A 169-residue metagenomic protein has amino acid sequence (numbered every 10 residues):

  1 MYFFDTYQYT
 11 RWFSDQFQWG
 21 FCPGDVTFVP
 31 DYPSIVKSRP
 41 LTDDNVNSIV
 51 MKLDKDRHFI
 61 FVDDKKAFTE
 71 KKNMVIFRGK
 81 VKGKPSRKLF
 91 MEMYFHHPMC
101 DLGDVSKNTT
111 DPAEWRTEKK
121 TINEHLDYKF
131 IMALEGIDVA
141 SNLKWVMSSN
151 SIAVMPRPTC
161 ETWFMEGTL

Functional and structural regions predicted by a protein language model:
M1-E114, K119-K120: Secretory-pathway glycan-assembly enzymes, especially type II membrane glycosyltransferases that use nucleotide-sugar
N123-L169: Catalytic binding pocket for nucleotide-activated donors in carbohydrate/polymer assembly enzymes
